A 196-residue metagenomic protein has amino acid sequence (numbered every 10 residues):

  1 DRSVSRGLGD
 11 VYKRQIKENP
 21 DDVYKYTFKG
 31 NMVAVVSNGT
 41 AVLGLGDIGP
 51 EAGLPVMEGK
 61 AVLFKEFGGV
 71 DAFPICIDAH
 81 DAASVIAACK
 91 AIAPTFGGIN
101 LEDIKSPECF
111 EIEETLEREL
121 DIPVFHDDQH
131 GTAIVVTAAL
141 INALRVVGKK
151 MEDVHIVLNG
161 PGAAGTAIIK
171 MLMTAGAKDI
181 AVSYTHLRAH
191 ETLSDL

Functional and structural regions predicted by a protein language model:
D1-Y12, H186, L193-L196: Single conserved hydrophobic/aromatic residue that forms the stacking wall/gate of nucleotide- or nucleobase-binding
S3-I122: N-terminal ligand-binding/catalytic initiation module
G39, D78-D81, H130, G160-A163 (+1 more regions): Acidic, glycine-rich active-site loops and adjacent beta-strand->loop/helix elements that engage anionic groups
E51-P55, I134-R188, S194: Glycine-rich phosphate/diphosphate-binding loop of Rossmann-like nucleotide-binding domains
I75, E102-I104, D127, N159 (+2 more regions): Structural motif
I112-L116, L172, L196: Hydrophobic packing residues within well-ordered alpha-helices of enzyme cores
L120-A133: Short, acidic/small-residue loops that bind anionic groups at enzyme active sites
P123, A189-H190: Proline-centered helix-kink/hinge sites
